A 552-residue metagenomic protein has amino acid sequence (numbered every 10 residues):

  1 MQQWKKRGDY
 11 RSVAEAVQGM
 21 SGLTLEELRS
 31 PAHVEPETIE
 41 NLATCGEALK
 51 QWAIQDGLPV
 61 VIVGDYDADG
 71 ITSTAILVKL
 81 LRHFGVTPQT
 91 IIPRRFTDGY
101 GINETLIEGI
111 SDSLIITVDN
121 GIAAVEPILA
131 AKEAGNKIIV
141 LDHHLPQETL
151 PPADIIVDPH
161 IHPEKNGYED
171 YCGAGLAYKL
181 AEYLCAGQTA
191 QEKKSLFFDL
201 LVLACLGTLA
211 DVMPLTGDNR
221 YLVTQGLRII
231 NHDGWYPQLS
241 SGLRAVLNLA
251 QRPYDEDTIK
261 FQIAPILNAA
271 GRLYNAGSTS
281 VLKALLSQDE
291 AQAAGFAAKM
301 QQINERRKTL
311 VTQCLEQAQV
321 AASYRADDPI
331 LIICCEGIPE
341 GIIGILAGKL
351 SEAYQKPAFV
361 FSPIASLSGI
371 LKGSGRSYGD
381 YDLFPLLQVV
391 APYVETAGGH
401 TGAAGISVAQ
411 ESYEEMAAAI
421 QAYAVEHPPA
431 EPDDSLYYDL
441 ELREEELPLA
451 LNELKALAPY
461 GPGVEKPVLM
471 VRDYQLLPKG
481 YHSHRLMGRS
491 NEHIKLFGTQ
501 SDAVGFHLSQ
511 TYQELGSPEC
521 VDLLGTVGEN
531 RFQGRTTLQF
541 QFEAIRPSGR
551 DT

Functional and structural regions predicted by a protein language model:
M1-V63, H83, I303: An N-terminal, well-structured beta->alpha segment
D9-L23, I54, L58, L150-A326 (+2 more regions): A structured phosphate/pyrophosphate-recognition subdomain
D9-Q18, G64-S73, T208-L215, Y254-V281 (+3 more regions): Conserved phosphate/anionic-ligand binding catalytic regions in large, soluble enzymes, centered on
E40-P151, V157, Q313-V320, G341 (+1 more regions): N-terminal small/polar loop signature for handling phosphorylated ligands or for N-terminal nucleophile
S323-D327, I332-E441: Glycine-rich, acidic loop segments that terminate in or are immediately followed by a histidine
S412-A418, P448, T511, C520-T552: OB-fold single-stranded nucleic acid-binding module
L440-D502: Accessory interdomain/linker segments of ATP-dependent helicases and helicase-like nucleic-acid enzymes that mediate
T499-L515: Beta-strand/loop nucleic-acid-binding surfaces
